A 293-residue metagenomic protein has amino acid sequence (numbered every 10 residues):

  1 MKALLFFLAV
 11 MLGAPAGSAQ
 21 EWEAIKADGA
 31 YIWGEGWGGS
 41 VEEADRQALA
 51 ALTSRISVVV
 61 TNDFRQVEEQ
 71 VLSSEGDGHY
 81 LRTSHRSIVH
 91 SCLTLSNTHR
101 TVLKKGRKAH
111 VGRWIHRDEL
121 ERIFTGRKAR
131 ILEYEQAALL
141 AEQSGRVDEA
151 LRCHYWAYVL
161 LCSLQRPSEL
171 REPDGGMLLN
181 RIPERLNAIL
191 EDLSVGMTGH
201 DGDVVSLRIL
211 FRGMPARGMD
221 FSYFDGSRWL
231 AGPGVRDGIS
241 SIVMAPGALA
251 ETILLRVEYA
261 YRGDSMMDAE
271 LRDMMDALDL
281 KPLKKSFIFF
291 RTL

Functional and structural regions predicted by a protein language model:
K2-A3, W37: Hydrophobic alpha-helical segments and their boundary regions
A3-P15: Sec-dependent N-terminal signal peptides
S18-L293: Domain-level marker for long, solvent-exposed, non-transmembrane regions
